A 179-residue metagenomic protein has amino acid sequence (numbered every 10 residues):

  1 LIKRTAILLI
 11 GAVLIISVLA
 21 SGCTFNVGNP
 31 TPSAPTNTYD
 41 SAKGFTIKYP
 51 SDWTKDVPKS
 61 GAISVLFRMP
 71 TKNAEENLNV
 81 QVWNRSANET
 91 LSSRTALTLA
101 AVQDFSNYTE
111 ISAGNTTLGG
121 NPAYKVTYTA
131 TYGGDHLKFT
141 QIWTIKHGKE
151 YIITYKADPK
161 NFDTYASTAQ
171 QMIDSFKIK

Functional and structural regions predicted by a protein language model:
I2-E75, T116, Y132-H136, K146-H147 (+1 more regions): N-terminal targeting sequences that direct proteins away from the cytosol to non-cytosolic compartments
P58-I152, A157, N161: Conserved polar/disulfide-associated segments of primarily extracytoplasmic proteins
